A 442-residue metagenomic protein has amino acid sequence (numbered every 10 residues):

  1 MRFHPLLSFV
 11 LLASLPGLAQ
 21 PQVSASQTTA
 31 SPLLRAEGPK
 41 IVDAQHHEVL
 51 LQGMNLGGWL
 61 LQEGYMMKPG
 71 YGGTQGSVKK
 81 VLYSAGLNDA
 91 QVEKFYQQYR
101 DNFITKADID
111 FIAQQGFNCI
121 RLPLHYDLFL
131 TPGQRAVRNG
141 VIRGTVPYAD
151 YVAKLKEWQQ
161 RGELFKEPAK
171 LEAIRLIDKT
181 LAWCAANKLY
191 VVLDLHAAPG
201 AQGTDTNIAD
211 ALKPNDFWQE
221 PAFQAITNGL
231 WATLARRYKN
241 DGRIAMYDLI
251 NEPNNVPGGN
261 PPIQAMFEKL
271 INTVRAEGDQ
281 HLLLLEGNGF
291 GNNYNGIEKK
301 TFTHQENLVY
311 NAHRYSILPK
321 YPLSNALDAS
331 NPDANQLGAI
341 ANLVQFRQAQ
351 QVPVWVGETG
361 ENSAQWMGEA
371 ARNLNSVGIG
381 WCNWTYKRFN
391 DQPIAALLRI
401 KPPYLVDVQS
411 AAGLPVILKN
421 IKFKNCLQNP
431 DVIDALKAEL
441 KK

Functional and structural regions predicted by a protein language model:
M1-A25: Bacterial Sec-dependent N-terminal signal peptides
S26-K40: Short acidic, Pro/Gly- and aromatic-enriched capping/linker segments at domain boundaries
T28, E93, K179, L343 (+2 more regions): Hydrophobic alpha-helical segments, principally membrane-spanning helices and signal/leader peptides
L33, Q219-W384, R388, P393-D407: Extracellular glycoside hydrolase catalytic/binding regions
A36-L51, L56-L282, G287-N295: Active-site mouth of glycoside hydrolases
N55-D101, V309-G338, F389-I417: Glycan-binding loop/region signatures in secreted carbohydrate-active enzymes
P403-K442: C-terminal functional modules
